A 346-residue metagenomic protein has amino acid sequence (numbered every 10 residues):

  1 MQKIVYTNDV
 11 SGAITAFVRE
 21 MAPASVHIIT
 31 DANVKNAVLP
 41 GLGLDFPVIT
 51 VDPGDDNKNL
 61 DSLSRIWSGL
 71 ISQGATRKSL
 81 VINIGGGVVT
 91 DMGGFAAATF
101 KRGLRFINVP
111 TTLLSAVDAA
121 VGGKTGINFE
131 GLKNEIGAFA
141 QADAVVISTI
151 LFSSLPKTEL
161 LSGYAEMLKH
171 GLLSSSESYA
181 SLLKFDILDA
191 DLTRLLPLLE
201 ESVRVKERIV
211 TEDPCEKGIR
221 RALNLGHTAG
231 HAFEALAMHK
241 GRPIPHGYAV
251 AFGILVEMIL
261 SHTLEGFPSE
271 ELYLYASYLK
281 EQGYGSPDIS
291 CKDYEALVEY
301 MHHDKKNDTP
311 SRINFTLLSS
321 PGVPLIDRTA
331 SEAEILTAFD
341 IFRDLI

Functional and structural regions predicted by a protein language model:
M1-L80: ATP/NTP phosphate-donor binding region
P53-G54, I84-G86, L225-G226: Glycine-rich beta-strand-to-loop/alpha-helix junction loops that act as flexible
S72-A75, Q141-A144, I150-K157, A165-E177 (+8 more regions): Generic secondary-structure signature for well-ordered alpha-helical cores
V88-F95, A116, H231-A232: Short glycine/serine/threonine-rich phosphate/pyrophosphate-binding segments that cradle anionic phosphate groups
F95-L188: A glycine/threonine-rich phosphate-anchoring loop and its flanking beta-alpha core in nucleotide/phosphate-binding
M167, F267-I346: C-terminal charged capping/lid subdomain of soluble metabolic enzymes
F185-E295: Active-site segments that bind and position negatively charged phosphate/pyrophosphate groups
